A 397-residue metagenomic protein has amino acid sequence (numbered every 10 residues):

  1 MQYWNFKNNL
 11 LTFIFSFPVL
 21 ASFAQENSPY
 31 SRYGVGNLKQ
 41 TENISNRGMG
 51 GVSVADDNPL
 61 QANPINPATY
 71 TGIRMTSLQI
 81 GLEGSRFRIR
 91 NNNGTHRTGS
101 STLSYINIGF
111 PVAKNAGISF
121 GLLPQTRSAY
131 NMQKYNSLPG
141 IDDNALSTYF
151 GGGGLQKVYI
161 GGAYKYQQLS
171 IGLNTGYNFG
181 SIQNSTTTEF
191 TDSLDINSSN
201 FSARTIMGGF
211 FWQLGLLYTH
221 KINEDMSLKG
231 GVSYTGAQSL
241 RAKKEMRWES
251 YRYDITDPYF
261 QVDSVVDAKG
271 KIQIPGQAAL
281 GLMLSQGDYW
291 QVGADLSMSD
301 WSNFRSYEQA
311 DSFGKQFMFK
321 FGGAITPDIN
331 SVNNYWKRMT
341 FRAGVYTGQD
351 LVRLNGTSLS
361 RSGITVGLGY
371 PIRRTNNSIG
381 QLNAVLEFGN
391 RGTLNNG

Functional and structural regions predicted by a protein language model:
M1-P29: Bacterial Sec-dependent N-terminal signal peptides
Q25-G397: Subset of outer-membrane beta-barrel
